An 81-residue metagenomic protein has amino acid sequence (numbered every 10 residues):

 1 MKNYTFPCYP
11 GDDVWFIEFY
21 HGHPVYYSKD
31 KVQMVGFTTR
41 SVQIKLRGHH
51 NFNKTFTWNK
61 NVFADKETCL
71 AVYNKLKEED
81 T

Functional and structural regions predicted by a protein language model:
M1-P10: Mixed-charge, Lys/Arg-rich low-complexity intrinsically disordered regions
Y20-W58: Basic/aromatic-rich interaction segments and small domains that mediate binding to polyanionic partners
Q43-T81: Intrinsically disordered, low-complexity, charged/polar segments
